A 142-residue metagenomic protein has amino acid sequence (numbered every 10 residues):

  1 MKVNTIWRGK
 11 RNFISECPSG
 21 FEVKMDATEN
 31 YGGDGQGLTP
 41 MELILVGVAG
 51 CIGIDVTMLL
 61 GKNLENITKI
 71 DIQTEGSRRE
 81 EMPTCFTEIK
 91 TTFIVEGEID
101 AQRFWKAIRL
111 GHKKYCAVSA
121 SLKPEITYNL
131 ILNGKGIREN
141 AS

Functional and structural regions predicted by a protein language model:
M1-V46, T57-S142: Extended beta-strand/beta-hairpin segments
V48-C51: Alpha-helical metal-binding/catalytic segments enriched in His/Glu/Asp
